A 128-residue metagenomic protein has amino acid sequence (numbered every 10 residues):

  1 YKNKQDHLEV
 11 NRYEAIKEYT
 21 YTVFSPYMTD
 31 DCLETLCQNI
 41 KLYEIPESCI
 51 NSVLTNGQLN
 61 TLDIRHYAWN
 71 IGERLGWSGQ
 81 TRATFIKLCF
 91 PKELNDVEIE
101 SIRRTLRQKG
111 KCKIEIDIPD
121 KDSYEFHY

Functional and structural regions predicted by a protein language model:
Y1-Y128: Flexible coil/loop and intrinsically disordered linker positions at secondary-structure junctions
